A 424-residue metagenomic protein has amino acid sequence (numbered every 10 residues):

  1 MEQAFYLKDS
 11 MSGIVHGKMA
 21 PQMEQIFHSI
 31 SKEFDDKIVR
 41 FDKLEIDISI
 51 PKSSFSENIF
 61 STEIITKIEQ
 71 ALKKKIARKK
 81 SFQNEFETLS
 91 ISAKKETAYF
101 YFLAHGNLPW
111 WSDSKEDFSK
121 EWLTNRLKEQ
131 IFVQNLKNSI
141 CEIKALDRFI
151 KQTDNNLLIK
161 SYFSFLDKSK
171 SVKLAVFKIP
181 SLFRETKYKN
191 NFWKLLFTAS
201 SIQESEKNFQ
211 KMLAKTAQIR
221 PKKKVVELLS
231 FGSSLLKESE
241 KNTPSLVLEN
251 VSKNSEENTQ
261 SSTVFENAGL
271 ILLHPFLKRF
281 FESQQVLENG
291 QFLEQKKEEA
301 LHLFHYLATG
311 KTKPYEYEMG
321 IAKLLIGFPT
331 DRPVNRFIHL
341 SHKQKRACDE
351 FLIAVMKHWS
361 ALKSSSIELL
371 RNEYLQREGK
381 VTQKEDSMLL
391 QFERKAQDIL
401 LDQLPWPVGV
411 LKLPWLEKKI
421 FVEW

Functional and structural regions predicted by a protein language model:
M1-W424: Short, compositionally biased pre-sequence/patch detector
